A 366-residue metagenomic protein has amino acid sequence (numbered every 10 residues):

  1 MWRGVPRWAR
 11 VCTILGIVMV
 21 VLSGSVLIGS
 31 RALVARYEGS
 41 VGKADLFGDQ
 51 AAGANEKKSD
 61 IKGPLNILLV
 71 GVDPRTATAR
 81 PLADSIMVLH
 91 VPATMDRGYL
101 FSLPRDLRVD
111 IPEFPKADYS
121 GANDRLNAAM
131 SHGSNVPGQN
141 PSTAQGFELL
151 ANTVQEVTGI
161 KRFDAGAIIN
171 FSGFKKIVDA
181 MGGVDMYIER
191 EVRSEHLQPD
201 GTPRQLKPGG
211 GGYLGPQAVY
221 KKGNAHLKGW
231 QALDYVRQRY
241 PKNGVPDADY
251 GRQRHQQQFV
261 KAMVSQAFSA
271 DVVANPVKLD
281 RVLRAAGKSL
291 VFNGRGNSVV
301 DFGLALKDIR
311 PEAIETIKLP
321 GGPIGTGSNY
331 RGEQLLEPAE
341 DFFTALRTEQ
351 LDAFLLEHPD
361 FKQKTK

Functional and structural regions predicted by a protein language model:
M1-K366: Non-catalytic, solvent-exposed segments at the cell envelope interface
